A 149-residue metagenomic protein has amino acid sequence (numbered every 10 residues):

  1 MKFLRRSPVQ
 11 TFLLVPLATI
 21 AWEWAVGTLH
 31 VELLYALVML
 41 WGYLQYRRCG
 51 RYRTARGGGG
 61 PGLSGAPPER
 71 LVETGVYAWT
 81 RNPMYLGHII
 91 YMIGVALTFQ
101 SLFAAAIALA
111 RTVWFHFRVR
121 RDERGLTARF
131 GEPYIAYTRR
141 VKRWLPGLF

Functional and structural regions predicted by a protein language model:
M1-Y77, L86-F149: Membrane-anchoring alpha-helices and their flanking helix-loop junctions
N82: Extended, alpha-helix-rich binding/interface surfaces that flank or overlap catalytic cores and mediate recognition
